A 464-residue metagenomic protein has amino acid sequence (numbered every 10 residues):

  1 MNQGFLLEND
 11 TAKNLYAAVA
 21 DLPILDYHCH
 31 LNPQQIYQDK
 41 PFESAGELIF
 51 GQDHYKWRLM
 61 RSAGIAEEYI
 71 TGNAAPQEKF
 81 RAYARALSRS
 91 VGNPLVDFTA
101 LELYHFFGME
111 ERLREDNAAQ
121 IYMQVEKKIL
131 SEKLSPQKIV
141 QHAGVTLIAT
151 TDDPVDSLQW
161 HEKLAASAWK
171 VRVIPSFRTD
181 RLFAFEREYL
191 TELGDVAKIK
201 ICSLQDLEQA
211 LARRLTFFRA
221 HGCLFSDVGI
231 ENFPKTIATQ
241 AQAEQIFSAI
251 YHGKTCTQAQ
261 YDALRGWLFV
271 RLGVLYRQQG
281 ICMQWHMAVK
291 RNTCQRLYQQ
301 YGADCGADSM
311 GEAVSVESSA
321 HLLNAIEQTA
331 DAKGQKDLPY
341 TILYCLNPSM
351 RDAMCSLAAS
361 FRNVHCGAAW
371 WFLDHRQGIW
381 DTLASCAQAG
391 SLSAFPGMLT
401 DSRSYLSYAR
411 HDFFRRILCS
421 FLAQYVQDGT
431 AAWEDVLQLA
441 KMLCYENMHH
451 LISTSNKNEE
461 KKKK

Functional and structural regions predicted by a protein language model:
M1-P23, C29-Q279, Q328-D331, Q335-P339 (+2 more regions): Metal-cofactor-binding active-site regions of metalloenzymes
M283-W285: C-terminal amphipathic alpha-helical interaction region
V289: Hard-cation-handling environments
T293: Conserved catalytic cores of soluble enzyme domains, especially glycine-rich substrate-binding beta-alpha loops
Y298-M310: Active-site loop ensemble at the mouth of alpha/beta enzyme cores that anchors a bound cofactor
E312-S318: Divalent-cation-assisted or electrostatically stabilized phosphate/pyrophosphate-binding catalytic cores
L322: Secreted, luminal/periplasmic, and some membrane-associated catalytic domains that remodel anionic oxygen-ester
